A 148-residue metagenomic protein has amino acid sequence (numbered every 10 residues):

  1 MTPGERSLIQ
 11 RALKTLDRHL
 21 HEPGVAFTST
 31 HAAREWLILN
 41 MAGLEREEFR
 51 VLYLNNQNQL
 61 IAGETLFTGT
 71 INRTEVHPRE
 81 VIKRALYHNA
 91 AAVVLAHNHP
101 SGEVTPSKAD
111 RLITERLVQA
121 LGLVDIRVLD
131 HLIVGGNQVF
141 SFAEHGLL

Functional and structural regions predicted by a protein language model:
M1-R11, A32, Q57, F67-L148: Active-site-proximal loop/helix of nucleotide/amide-processing enzymes and allied scaffolds
G4-T65: Long amphipathic N-terminal alpha/beta scaffold segment
